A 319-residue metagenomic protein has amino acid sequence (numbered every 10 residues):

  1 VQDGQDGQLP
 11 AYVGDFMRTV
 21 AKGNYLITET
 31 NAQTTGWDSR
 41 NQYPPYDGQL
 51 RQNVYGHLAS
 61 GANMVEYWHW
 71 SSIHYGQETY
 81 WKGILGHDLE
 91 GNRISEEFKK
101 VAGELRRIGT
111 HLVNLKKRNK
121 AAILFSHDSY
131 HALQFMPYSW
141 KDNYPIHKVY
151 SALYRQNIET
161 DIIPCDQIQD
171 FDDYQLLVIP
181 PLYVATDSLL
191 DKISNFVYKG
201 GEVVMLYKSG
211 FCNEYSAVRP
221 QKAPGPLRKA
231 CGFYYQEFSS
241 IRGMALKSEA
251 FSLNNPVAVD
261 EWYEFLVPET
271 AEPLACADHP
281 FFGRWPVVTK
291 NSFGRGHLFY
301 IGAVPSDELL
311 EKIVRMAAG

Functional and structural regions predicted by a protein language model:
V1-G319: Carbohydrate-binding surfaces of carbohydrate-active enzymes
